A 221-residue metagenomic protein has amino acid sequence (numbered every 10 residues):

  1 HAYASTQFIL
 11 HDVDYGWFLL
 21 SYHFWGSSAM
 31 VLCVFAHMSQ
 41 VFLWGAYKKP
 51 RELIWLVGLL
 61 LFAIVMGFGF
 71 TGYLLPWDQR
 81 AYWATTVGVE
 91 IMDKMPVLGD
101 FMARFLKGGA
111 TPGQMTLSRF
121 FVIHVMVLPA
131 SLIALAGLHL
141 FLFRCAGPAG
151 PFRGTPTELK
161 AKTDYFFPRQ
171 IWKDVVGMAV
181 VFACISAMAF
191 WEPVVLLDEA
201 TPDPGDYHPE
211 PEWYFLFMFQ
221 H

Functional and structural regions predicted by a protein language model:
H1-F24, A29, V34-H221: Membrane-embedded and interfacial regions of multi-pass energy-transducing membrane proteins
